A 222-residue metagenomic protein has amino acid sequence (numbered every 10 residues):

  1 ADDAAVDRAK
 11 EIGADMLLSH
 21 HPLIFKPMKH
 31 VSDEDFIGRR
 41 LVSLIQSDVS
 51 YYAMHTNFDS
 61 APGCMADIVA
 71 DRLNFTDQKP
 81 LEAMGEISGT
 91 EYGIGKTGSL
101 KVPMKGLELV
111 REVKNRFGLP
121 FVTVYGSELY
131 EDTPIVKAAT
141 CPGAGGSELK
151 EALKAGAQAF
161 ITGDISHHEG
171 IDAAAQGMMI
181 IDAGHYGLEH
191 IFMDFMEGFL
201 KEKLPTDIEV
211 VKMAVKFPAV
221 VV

Functional and structural regions predicted by a protein language model:
A1-V222: Active-site catalytic microenvironments in core metabolic enzymes, especially phosphate/sugar-handling
